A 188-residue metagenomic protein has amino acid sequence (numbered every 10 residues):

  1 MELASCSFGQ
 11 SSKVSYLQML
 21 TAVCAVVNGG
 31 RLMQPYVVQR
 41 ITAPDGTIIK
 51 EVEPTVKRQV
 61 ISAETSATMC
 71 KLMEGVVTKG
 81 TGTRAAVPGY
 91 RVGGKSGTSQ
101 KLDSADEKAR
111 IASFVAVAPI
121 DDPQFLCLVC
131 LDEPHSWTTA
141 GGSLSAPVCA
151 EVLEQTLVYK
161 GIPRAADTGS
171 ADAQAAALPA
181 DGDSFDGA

Functional and structural regions predicted by a protein language model:
M1-V56, E64, M73-P163: Active-site beta-strand/loop architecture of penicillin-binding DD-peptidases
P163-A188: Short, highly charged C-terminal tails/helix-capping segments
